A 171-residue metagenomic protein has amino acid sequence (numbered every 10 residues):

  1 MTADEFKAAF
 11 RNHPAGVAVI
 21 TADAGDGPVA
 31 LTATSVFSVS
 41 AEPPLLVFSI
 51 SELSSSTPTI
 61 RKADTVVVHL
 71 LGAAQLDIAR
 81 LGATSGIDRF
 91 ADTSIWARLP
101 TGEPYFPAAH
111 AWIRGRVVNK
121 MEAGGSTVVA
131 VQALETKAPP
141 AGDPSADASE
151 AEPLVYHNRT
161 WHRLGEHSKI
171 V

Functional and structural regions predicted by a protein language model:
M1-V171: Basic, polyanion-binding surface patches
